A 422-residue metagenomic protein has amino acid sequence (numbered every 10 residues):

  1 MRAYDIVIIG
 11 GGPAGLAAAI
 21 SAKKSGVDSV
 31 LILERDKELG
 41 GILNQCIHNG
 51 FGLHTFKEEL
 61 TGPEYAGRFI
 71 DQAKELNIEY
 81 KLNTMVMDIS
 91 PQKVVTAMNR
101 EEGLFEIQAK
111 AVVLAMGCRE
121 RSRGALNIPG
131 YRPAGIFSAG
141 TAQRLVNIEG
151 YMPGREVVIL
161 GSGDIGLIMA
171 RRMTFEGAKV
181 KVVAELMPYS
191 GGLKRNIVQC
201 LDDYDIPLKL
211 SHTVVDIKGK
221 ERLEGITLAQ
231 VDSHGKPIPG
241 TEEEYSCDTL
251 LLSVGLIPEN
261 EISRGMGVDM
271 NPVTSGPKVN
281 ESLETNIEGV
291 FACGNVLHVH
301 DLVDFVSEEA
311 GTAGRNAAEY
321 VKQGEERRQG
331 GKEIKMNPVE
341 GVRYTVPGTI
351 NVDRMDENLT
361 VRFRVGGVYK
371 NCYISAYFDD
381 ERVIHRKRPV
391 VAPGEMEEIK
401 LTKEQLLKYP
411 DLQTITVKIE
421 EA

Functional and structural regions predicted by a protein language model:
M1-I9, G67-E156, D232-G240, L251 (+1 more regions): FAD-binding core/adjacent interface of flavoenzyme oxidoreductases
Y4-R68, Q72, R144, P153-Q199: Beta1-alpha1 glycine-rich phosphate/pyrophosphate-binding loop at the start of Rossmann-like nucleotide-binding domains
R68-S90, V95-A97, T174-E261, E357-V390: A Rossmann-like FAD-binding core segment of flavoenzymes
L104-F105, A111-L208, T213-R222, G289 (+1 more regions): Predominantly flavin-linked oxidoreductase catalytic cores and closely associated redox partners
L114, I136-V146, T249-H300: FAD-site-proximal beta/loop scaffold in flavoenzymes
D304, T312, N316-R386: Mid-to-C-terminal Rossmann-like scaffold of FAD/NAD(P)H-dependent oxidoreductases
R362, G394-L406: Exposed aromatic-hydrophobic patches
I374, E404-A422: Short, aromatic- and glycine-rich surface loops/edge beta-strands on solvent-exposed regions
